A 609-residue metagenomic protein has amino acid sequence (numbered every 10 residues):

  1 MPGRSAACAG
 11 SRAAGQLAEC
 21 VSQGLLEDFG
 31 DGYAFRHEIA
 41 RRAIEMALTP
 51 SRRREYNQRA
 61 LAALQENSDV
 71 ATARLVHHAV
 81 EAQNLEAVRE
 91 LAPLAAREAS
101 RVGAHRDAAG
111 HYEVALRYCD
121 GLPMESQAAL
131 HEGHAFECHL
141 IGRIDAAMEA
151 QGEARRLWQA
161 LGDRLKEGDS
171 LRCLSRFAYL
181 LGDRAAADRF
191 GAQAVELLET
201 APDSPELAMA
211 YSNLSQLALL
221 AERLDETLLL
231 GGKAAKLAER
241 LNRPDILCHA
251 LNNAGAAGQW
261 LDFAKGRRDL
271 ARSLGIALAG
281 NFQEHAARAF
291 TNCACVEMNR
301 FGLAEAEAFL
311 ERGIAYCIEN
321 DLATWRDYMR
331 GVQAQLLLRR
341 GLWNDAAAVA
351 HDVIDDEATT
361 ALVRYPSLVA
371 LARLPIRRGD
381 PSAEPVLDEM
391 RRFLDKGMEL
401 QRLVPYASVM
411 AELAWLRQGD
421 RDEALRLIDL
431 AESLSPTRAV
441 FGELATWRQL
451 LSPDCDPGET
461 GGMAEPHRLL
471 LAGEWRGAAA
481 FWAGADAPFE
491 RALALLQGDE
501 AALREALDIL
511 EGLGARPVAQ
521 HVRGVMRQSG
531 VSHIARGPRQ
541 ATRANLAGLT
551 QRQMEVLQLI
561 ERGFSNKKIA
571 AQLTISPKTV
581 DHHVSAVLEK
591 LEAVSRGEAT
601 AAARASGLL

Functional and structural regions predicted by a protein language model:
M1-G110, V114-L122, S433-P436, F441-W447: Short secondary-structure boundary elements
S22, A96-R97, A115-R117, G152-G162 (+9 more regions): Amphipathic alpha-helical segments of tetratricopeptide repeats
A43, L94-S100, A129-G142, K166-R184 (+11 more regions): Tandem amphipathic alpha-helical repeat scaffolds
P50, R54, L85, H105 (+17 more regions): TPR-repeat structural position
A73, E86, R106, E125 (+13 more regions): Residue signature of alpha-solenoid helical repeat architecture, marking inter-repeat boundaries and helix-start
V88, A108, A147, A187 (+7 more regions): Single-residue signature of alpha-solenoid repeat helices
T437-M463, H467-E474, P488, L495-Q551 (+3 more regions): Linker/hinge segments immediately adjacent to helix-turn-helix/homeobox DNA-binding domains
D486, G524-R527, R536-V594, E598-L609: Helix-turn-helix DNA-binding segment
